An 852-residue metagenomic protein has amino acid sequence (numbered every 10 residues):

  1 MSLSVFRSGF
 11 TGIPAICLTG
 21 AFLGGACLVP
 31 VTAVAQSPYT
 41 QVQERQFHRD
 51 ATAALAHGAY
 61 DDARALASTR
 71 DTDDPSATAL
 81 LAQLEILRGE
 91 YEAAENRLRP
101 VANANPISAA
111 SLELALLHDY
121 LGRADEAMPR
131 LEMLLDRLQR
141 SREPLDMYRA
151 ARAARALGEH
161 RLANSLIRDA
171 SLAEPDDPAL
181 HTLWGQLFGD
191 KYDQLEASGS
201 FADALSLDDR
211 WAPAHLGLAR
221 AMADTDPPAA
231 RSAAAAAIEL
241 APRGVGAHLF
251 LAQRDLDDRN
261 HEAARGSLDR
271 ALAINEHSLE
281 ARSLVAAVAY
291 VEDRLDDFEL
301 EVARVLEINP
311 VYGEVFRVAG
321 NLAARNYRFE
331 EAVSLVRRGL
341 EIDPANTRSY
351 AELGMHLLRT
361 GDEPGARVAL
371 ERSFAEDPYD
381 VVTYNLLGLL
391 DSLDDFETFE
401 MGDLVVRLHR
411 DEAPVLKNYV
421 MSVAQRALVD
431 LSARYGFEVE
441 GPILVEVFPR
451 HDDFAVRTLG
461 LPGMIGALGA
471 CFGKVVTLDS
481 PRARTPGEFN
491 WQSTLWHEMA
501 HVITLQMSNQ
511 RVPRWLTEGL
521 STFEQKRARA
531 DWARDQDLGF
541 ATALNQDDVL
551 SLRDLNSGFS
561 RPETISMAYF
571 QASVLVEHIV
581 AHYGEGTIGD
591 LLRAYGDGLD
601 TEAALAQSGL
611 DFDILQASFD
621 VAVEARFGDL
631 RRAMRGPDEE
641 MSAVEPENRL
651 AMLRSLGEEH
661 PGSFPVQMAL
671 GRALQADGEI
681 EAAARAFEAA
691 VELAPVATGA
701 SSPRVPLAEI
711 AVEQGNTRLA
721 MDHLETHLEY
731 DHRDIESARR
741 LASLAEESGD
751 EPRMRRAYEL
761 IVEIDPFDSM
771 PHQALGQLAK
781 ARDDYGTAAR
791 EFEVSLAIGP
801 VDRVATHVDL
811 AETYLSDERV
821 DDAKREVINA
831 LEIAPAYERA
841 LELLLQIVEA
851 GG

Functional and structural regions predicted by a protein language model:
A33-E92, N96, N105, A109 (+4 more regions): N-terminal leader/linker segments that initiate helical-solenoid repeat arrays
P38, V42, T52, G217 (+15 more regions): Beta/coil-rich, acidic/histidine-enriched accessory regions frequently appended to metallopeptidases
A56, L87, Y120-L121, A156-L157 (+13 more regions): Register position in tetratricopeptide repeats
D74-A77, I107-S108, S141-E143, D177 (+12 more regions): Residue-level recognition of tetratricopeptide repeat
S232-A233, E239, A273, E307 (+5 more regions): Juxtacatalytic substrate-recognition/specificity segment
